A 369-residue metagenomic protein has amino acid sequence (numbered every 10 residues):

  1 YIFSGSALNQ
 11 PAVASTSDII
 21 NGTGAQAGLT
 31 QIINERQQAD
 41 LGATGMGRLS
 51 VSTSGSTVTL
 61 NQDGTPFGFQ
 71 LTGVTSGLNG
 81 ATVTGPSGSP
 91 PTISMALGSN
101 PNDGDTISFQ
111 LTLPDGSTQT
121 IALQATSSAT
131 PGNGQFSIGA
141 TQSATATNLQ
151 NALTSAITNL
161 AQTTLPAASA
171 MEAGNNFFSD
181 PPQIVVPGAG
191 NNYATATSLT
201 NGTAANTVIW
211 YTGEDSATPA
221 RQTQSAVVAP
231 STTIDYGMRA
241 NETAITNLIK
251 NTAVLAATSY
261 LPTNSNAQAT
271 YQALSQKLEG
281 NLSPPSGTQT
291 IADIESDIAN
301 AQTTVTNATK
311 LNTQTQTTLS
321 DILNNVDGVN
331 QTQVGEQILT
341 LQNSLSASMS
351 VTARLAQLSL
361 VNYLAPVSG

Functional and structural regions predicted by a protein language model:
Y1-G77: Amphipathic heptad-repeat coiled-coil/leucine-zipper-like oligomerization helices
Y1-S17, A144, T158, A257-G369: Amphipathic alpha-helical polymerization modules
G47-T203, I209-T212: Extended, beta-strand-rich, solvent-exposed assembly scaffolds of outer structural proteins
G104-T106, R221-T223, T233: Extracellular structured ligand-interaction cores
Q119-L149, L153, L160, A226-T306: Polar, low-complexity tracts enriched in small residues
T207-V228: Short acidic, Pro/Gly- and aromatic-enriched capping/linker segments at domain boundaries
